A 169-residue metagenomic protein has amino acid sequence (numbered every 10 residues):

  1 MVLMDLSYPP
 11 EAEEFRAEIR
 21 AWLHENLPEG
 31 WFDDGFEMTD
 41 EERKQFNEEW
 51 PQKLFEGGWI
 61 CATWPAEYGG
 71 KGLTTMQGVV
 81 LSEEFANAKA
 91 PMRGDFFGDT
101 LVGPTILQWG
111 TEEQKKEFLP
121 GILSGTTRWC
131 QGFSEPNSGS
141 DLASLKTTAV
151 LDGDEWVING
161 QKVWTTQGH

Functional and structural regions predicted by a protein language model:
M1-F96, E113-S124, N137: Amphipathic, small/basic residue-rich leader segments at the start of a protein or domain
D5, I106, C130: Short aromatic/hydrophobic contact patches that present stacked aromatics for nucleic-acid/ligand binding
L54-G58, L101-V102, V150-L151: Short hydrophobic "helix-edge" motifs at membrane interfaces and signal-peptide entry regions
K71, A90, E113-H169: Glycine-rich, Trp-frequent "lid" loop and neighboring beta-strands that shape and gate the flavin cofactor pocket
M76, F96-L101, T126, L142-S144: Short, solvent-exposed loop/turn segments at the edges of secondary structure
V80, Q108, T148-A149: Short, hinge-like loop/turn segments at secondary-structure boundaries
T100-W109: Helix-loop "lid/cap" segments that line or gate small-molecule binding pockets
